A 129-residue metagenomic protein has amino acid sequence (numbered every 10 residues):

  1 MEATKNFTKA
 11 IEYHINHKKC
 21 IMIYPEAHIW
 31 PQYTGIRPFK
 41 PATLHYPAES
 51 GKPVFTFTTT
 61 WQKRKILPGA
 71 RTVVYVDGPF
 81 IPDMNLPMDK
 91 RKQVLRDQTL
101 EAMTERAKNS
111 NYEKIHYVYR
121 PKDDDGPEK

Functional and structural regions predicted by a protein language model:
M1-V94: Soluble catalytic domains of membrane acyltransferases
I21-M22, N109, E113: Short, polar/charged, Gly/Pro-enriched helix-capping and turn/loop motifs at alpha-helix termini and inter-helix linkers
L100-M103: A conserved mid-domain beta-alpha-beta active-site/ligand-binding segment of alpha/beta enzyme cores
Y112-E128: Short, highly charged C-terminal tails/helix-capping segments
